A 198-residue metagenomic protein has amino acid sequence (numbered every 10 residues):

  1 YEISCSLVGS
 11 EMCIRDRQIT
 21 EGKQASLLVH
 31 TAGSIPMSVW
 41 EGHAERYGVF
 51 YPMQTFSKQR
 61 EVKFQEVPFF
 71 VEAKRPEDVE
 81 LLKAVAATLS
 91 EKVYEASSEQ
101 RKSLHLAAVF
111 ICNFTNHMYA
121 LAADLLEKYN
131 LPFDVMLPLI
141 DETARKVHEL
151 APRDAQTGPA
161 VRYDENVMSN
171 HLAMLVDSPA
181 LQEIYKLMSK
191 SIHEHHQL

Functional and structural regions predicted by a protein language model:
Y1-I14: Single conserved hydrophobic/aromatic residue that forms the stacking wall/gate of nucleotide- or nucleobase-binding
V8-G9, Q24, H43-E45, Q65 (+1 more regions): Short, structured coil segments at secondary-structure junctions
R15-R17, P36-S38, D78-V79, M168: Short, well-ordered alpha-helical microsegments
D16, V29, M53-E61, R75 (+3 more regions): Predominantly flavin-linked oxidoreductase catalytic cores and closely associated redox partners
L27, T31-S57, D78: Rossmann-fold NAD(P)-binding glycine/threonine-rich loop
L27-A32, F69-V71, I192: Short, hydrophobic beta-strand segments that form beta-sheet elements in well-ordered domains
E61-S103, A107, I111-H148, H196: Internal alpha-helical scaffold of NAD(P)-dependent oxidoreductase catalytic cores
D141-L198: Interdomain hinge/lid region at the active-site interface of Rossmann-like NAD(P)-dependent oxidoreductases
